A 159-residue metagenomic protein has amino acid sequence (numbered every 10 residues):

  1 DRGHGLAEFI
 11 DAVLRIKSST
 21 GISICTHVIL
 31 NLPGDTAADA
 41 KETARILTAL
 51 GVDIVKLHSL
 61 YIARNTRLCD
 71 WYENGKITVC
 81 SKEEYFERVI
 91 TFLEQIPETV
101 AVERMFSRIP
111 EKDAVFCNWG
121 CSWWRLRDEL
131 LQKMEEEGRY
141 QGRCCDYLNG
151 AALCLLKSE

Functional and structural regions predicted by a protein language model:
D1-T20, I29-L50, L68-E83: Conserved non-cysteine loop/helix-boundary elements of the Radical SAM core domain that shape
T20-I22, V100: A short helix->loop->beta-strand "cap" motif at the edges of active sites that frequently abuts
I24-L30, L57-S59, R104-F106: A cross-domain feature marking catalytic cores of carbohydrate-active enzymes and several ubiquitous metabolic/repair
T48, I54, Y61-E159: Auxiliary Fe-S-binding modules of radical SAM enzymes
